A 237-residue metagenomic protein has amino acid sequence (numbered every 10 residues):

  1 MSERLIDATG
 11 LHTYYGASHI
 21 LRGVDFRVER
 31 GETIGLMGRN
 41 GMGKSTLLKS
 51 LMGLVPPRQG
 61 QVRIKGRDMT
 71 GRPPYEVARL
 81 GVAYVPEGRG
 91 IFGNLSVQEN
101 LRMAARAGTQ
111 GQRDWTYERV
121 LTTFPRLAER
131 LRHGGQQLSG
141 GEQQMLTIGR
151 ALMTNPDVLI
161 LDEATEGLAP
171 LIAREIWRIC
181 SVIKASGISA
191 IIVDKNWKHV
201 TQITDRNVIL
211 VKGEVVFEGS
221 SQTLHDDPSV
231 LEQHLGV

Functional and structural regions predicted by a protein language model:
M37-R39: The feature captures the beta-strand-to-loop junction immediately N-terminal to the Walker
M52: Helix-to-loop junction immediately C-terminal to a conserved catalytic motif
P56, D68-G88, R113, Y117 (+2 more regions): ABC ATPase NBD coupling module
G134-L138, E142: Conserved ABC ATPase signature
A151-L152: ABC ATPase C-loop
L159-E163: Catalytic Walker B motif of ABC-type/P-loop ATPase nucleotide-binding domains
